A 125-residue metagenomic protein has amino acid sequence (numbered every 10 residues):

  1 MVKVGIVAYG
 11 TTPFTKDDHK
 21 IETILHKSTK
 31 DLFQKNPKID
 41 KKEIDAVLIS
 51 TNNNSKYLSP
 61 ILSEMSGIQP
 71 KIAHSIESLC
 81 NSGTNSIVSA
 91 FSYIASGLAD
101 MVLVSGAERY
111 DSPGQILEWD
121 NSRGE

Functional and structural regions predicted by a protein language model:
M1-A73, A107-E125: Conserved "HGTGT" condensation-loop signature of ketosynthase/thiolase-family condensing enzymes that catalyze
S78-E108: Active-site-proximal alpha-helical scaffold in enzymes
